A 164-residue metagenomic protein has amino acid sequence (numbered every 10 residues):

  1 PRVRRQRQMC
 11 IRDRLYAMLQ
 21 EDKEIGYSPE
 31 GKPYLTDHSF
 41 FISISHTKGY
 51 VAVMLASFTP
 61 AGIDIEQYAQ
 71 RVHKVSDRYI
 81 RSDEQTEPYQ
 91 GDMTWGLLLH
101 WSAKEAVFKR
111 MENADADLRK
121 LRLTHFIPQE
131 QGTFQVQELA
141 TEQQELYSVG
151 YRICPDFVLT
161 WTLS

Functional and structural regions predicted by a protein language model:
P1-R7, I11: Single conserved hydrophobic/aromatic residue that forms the stacking wall/gate of nucleotide- or nucleobase-binding
L15-P60: Phosphate-centric recognition/catalysis
D22-S28, A116-T124: A short coil-to-beta-strand element that immediately follows conserved catalytic motifs
S39, Q129-Q137: Short, hydrophobic/aromatic-rich segments at coil-to-beta transitions
H46-F58, E145-S164: C-terminal edge-of-domain segments
Q67-K120: Surface-exposed, charge/polar-rich loops and edge strands
F134-G150: Low-complexity, intrinsically disordered Gly/Pro/Thr-rich segments
